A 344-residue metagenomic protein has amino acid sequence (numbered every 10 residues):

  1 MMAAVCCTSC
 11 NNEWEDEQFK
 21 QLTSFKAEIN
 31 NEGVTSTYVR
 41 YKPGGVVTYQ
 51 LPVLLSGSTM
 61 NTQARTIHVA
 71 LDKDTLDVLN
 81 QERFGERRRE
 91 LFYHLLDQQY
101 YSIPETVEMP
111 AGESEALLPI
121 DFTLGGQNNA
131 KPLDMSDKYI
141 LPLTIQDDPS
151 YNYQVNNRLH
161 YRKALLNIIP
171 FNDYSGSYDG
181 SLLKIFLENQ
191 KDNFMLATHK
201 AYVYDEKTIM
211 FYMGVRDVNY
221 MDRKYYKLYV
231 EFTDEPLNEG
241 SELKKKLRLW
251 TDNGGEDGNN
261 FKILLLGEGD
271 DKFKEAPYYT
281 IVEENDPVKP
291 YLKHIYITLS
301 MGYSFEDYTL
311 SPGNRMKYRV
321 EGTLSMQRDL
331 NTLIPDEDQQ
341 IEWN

Functional and structural regions predicted by a protein language model:
V5-S9: C-terminal motif of bacterial Sec signal peptides marking the signal peptidase cleavage site
C10-V107, L117, D121-N344: Intrinsically disordered, low-complexity regulatory regions in eukaryotic proteins
M109-G112: Short, contiguous acidic and Ser/Thr-rich linear segments
